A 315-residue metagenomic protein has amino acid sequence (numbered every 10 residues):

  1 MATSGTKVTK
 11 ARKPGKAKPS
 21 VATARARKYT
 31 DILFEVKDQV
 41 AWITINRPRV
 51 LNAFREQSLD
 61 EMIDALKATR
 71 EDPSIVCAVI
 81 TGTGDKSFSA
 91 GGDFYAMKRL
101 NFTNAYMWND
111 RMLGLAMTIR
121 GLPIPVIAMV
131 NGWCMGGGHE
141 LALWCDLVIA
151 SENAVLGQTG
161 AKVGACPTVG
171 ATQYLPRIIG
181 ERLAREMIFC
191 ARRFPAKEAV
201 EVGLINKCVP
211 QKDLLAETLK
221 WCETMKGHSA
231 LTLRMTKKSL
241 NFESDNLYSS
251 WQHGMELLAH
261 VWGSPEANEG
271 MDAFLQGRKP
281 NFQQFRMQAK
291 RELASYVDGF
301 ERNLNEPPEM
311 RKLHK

Functional and structural regions predicted by a protein language model:
A2-T81, M117, Y296-H314: Conserved CoA-thioester-binding segment of acyl-CoA-metabolizing enzymes
V40-T44, V79-T81, N101, I127-M129 (+1 more regions): Structural motif
I43, R47, E61-M62, I80 (+7 more regions): Terminal peptide-recognition signature
P48, I149-A154, I205-H253, A259-P265 (+1 more regions): C-terminal long alpha-helix characteristic of the crotonase
S58-M62, W108-R111, L214, G254: Hydrophobic alpha-helical membrane-association signature
S74, G82-T118, C134, G164: Glycine- (often His-adjacent) and acidic-residue-rich active-site loop that binds/positions the CoA thioester
M117-L233, S264, E269-D272: Crotonase-fold acyl-CoA enzyme core
